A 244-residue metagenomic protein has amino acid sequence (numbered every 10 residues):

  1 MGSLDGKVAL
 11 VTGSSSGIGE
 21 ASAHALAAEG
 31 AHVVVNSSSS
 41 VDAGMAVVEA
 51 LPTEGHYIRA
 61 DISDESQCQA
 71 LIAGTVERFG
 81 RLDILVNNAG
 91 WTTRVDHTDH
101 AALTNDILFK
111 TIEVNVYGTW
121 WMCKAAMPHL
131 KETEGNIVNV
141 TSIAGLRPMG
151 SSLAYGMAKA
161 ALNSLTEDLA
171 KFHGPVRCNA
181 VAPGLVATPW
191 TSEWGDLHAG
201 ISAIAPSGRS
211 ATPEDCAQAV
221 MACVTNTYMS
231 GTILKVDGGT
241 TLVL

Functional and structural regions predicted by a protein language model:
V8, S15-S16: Conserved glycine-rich cofactor-binding loop
E29-A46: Conserved glycine-rich Rossmann-like NAD(P)H-binding loop of the short-chain dehydrogenase/reductase
C68, D96-H100, T104-F109, I201: Substrate-binding pocket helix/loop in short-chain dehydrogenase/reductase
W120, H129-K131, T212-V236, T241: C-terminal substrate-recognition "lid" of short-chain dehydrogenase/reductases
C123, A158, T166: Active-site helix of classical SDR
P128, E167-G174: Alpha-helical segment proximal to the catalytic Tyr-Lys
S142: Residue(s) in the substrate-gating loop at a strand-loop-helix junction that position the organic substrate next
